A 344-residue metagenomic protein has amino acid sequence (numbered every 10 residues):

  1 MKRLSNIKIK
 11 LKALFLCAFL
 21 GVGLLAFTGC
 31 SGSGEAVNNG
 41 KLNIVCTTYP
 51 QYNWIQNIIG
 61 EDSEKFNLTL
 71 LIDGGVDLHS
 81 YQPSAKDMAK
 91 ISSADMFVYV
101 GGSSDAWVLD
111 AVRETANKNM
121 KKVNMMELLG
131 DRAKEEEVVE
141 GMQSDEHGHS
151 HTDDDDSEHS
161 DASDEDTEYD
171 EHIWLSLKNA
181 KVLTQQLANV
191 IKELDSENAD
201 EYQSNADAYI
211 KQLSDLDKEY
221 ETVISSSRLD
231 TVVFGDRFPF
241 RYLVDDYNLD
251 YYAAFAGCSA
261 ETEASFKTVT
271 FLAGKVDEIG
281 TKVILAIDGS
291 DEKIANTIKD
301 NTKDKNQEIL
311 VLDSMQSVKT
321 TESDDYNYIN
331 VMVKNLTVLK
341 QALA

Functional and structural regions predicted by a protein language model:
M1-I9: N-terminal secretory signal peptides that target proteins for export/translocation
K2-R3, A26-A344: Extracytoplasmic metal-acquisition and chelation regions
I9-S33: Sec-dependent N-terminal signal peptides of Gram-positive bacterial secreted proteins and lipoproteins
